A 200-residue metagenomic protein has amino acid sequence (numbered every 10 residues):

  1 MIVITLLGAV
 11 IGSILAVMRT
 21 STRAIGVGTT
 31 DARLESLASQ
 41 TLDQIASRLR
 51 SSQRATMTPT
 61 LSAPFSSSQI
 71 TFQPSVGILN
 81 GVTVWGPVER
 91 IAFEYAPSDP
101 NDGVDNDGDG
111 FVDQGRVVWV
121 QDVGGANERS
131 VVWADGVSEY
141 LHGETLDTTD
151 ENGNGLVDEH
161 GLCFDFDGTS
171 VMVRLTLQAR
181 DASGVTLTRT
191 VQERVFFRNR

Functional and structural regions predicted by a protein language model:
M1-R50: Aliphatic-rich helix starts adjacent to a transmembrane/signal segment
V27, R33-S36, L49-N80: Short, glycine/small-hydrophobic-rich surface segments
R33, C163-D165, R194-F196: Generic structural detector for well-ordered beta-strands
S62-F166, T186-T190: Type IV pilin-like appendage domain
G77, Q178-A182: Short beta-turn/strand-loop junction motif enriched in small, turn-promoting residues
T169-L177: A short hydrophobic beta-strand element
D181-R200: Low-complexity, S/T/G/P-rich flexible repeat/linker segments used as non-globular hinges and stalks within
